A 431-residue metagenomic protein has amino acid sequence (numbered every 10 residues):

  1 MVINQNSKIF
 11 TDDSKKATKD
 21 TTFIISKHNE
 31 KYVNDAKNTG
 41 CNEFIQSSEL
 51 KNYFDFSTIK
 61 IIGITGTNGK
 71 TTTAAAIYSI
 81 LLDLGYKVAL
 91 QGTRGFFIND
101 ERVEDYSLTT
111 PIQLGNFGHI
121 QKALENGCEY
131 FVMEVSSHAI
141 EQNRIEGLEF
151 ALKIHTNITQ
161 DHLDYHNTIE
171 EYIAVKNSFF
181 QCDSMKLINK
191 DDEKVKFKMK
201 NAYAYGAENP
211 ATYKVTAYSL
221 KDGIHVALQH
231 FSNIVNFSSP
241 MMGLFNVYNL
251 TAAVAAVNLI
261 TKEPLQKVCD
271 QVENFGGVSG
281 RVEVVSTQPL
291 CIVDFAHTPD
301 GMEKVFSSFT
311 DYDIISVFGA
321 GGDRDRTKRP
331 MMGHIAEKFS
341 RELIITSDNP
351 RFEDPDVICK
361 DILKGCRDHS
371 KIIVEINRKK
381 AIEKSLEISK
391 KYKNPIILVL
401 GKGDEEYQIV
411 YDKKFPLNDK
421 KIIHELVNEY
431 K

Functional and structural regions predicted by a protein language model:
M1-F56, T216-Y218, M242, Y248 (+2 more regions): N-terminal leader/targeting and accessory segments in enzymes
K16, K221, S232-E342, K364: Nucleotide phosphate-binding/pyrophosphate-handling subdomain across enzymes that bind or process nucleotide phosphates
T21, A36, I64, Q91 (+11 more regions): Residue-level signal for inorganic ion chemistry
I45, I154, L187-K190, I315-G319 (+1 more regions): Short internal beta-strands
S47-K51, K190, K200-L220, S238-L244 (+3 more regions): Beta-strand->loop->alpha-helix junctions that form or flank phosphate-binding loops in nucleotide-handling enzymes
S48-K186, K190, K194-N201, V257-T261 (+1 more regions): Phosphate-binding loop of NTP-binding sites
E170-A174, T327-A336, V357-D361, F415-D419: Charged helix-capping and loop-helix junction motifs
G333-Y392: C-terminal helical cap/extension that packs against the catalytic core of soluble nucleotide-cofactor enzymes
